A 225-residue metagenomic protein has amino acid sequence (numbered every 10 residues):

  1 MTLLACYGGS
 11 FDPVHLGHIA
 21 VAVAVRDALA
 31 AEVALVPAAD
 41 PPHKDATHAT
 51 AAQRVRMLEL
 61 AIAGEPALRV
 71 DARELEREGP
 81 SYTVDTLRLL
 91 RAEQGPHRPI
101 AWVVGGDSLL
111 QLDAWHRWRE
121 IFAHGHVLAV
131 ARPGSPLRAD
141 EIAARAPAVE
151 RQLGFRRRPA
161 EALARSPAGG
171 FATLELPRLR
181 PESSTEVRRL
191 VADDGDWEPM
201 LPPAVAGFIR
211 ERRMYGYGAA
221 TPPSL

Functional and structural regions predicted by a protein language model:
M1-L225: Nucleotidyltransferase catalytic core that binds NTPs
